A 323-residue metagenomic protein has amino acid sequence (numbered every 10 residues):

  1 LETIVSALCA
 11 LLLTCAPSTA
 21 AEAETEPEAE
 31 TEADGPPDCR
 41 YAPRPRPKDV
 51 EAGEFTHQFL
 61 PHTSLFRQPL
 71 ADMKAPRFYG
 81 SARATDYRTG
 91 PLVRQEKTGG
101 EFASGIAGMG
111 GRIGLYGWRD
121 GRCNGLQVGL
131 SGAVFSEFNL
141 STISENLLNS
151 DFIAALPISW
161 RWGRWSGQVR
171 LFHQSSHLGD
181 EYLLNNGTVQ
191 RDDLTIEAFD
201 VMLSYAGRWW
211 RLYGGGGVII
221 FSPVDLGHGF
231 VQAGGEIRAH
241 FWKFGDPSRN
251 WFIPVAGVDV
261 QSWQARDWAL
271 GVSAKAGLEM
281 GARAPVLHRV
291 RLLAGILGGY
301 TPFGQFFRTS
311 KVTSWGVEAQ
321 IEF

Functional and structural regions predicted by a protein language model:
L1-E54: Cleavable N-terminal export/targeting peptides
D34-S159: Transmembrane beta-barrel domains of Gram-negative outer membranes and organellar outer membranes
D38, C123-I237, G299-T301, F307-K311: Outer-membrane pore/translocation modules
D38, E54-M73, A269-F323: Predominantly the C-terminal beta-signal and adjacent terminal strand-loop region of outer-membrane beta-barrel
F66-M73, Y116-V128, A206-W210, A239-P254 (+1 more regions): Short loop/turn motifs that connect adjacent beta-strands in outer-membrane beta-barrel proteins
G80-A84, T89-P91, L130-V134, V169-H173 (+5 more regions): Transmembrane beta-barrel strands of outer-membrane/channel proteins
T98-G105, T142-S144, I220-G229, Q261-S273 (+2 more regions): Solvent-exposed loop/turn segments connecting transmembrane beta-strands in outer-membrane beta-barrel proteins
M109-L115, L156-W160, V201-G207, A233-A239 (+2 more regions): Residues on the lipid-exposed face of transmembrane beta-strands in outer-membrane beta-barrel proteins
